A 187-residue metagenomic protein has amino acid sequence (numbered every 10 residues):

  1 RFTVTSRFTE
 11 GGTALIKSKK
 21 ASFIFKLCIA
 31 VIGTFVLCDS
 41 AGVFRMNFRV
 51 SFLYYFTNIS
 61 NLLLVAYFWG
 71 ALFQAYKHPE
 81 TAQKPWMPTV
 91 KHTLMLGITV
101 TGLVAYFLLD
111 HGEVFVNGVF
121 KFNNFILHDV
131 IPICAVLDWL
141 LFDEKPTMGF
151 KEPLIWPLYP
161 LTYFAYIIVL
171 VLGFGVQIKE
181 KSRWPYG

Functional and structural regions predicted by a protein language model:
R1-A14: Short, Lys/Arg-enriched N-terminal segments with co-localized hydrophobic residues within the first ~10-30 amino acids
G12-G187: Aromatic-rich, lipid-facing transmembrane alpha helices and their immediate juxtamembrane interface loops in integral
